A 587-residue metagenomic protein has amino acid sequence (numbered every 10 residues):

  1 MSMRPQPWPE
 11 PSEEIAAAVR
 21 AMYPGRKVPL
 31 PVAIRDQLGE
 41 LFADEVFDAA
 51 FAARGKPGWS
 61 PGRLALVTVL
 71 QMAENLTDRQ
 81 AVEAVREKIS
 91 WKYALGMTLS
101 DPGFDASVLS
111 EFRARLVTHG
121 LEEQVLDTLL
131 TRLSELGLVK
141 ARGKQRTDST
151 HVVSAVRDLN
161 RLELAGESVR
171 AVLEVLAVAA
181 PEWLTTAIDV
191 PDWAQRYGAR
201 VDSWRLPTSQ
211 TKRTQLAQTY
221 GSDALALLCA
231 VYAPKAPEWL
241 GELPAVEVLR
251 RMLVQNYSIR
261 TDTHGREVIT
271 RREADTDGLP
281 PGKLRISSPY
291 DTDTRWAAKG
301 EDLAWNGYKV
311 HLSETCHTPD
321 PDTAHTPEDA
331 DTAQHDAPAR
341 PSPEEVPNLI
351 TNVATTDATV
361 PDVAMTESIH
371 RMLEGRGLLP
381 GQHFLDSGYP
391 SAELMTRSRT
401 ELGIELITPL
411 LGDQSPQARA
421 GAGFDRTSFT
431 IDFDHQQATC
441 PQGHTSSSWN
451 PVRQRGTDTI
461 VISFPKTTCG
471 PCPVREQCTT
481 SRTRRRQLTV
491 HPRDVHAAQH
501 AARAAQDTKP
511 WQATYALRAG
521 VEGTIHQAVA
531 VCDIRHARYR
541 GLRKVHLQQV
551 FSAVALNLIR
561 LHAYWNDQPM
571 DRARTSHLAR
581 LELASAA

Functional and structural regions predicted by a protein language model:
M1-R26: Generic start-of-chain signal for non-secretory N-termini
S12-A16, P29-I34, D44, D275 (+1 more regions): Short acidic/polar alpha-helix capping motifs at helix-coil junctions
P24-V69, A73, V490, V495: Basic, short loop/linker segments at the boundary and entry of helix-turn-helix/winged-helix-like folds
L41-E45, K88, K92, V531: A short secondary-structure junction motif
A49-A65, V69-A141: Basic, low-complexity intrinsically disordered segments
Q80, D101-P102, S110-A587: Anion-binding and metal-coordination hotspots
